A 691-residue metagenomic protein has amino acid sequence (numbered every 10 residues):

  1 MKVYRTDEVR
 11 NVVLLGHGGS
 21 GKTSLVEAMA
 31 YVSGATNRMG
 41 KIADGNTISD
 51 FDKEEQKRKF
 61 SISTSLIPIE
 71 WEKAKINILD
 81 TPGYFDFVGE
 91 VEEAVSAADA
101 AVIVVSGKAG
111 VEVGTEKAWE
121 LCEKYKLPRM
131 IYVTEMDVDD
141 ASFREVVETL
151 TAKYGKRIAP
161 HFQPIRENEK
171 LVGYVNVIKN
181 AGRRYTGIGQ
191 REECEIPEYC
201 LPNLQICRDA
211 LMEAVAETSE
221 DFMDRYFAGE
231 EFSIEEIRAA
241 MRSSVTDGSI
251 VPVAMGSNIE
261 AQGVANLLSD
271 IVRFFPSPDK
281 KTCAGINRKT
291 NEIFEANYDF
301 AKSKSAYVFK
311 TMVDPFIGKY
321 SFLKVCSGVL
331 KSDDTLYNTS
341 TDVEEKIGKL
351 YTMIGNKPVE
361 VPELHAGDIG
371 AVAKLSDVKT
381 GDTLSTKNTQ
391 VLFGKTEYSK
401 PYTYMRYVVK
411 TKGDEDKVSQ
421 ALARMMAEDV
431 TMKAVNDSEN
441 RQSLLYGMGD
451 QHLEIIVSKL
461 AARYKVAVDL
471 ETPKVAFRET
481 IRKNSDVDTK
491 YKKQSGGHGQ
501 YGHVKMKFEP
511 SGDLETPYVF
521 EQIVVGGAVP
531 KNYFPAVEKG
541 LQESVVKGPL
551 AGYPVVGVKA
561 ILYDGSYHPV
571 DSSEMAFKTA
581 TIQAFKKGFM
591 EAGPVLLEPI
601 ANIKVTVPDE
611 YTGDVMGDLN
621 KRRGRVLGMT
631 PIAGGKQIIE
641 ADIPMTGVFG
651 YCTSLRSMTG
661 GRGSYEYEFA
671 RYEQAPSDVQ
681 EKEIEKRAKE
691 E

Functional and structural regions predicted by a protein language model:
M1-E691: Structural and coupling elements of P-loop NTPases
